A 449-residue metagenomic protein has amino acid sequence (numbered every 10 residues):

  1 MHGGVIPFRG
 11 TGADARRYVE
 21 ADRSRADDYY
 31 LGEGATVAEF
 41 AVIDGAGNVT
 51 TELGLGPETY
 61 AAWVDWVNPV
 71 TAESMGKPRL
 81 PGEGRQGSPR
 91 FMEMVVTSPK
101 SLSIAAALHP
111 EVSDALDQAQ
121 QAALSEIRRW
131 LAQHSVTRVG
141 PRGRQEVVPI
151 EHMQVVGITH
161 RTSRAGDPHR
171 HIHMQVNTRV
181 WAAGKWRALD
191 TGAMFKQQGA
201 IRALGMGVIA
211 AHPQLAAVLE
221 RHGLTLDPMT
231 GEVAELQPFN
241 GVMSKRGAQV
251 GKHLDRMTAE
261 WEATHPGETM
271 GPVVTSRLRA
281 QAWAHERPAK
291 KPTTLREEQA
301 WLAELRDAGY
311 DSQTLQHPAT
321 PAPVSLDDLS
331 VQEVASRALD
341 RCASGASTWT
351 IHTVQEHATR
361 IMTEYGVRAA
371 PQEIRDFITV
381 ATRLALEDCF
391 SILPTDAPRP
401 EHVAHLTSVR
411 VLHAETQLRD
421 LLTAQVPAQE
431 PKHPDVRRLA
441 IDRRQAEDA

Functional and structural regions predicted by a protein language model:
M1-A343, T350-T359, L393-R399: Intrinsically disordered, flexible peripheral segments
A62, A300, E333, E373-A381 (+4 more regions): Exposed alpha-helical structural elements
S113, V324, D328, S344-T348 (+5 more regions): Conserved phosphate/pyrophosphate-binding and hydrolysis machinery centered on Walker-type P-loop NTPases, extending
K185, T350-H352, Y365-A370, E430-P431: Extended hydrophobic-aromatic, low-complexity segments
A210-Q214, A343, S347, T359-G366 (+4 more regions): Hydrophobic alpha-helix feature that most strongly marks membrane-spanning transmembrane helices and their immediate
E220, L226-P228, E356-D396: Charge-enriched amphipathic alpha-helical scaffolds
I392-A449: Pre-P-loop entry segment of helicase/translocase ATPase cores
